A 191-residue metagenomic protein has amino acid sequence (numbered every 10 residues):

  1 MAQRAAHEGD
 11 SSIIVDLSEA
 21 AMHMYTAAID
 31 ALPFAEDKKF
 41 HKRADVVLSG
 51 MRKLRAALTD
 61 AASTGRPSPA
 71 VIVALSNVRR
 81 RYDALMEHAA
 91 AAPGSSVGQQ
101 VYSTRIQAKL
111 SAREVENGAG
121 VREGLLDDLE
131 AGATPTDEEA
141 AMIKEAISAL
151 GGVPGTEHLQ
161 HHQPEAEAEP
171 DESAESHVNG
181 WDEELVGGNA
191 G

Functional and structural regions predicted by a protein language model:
M1-P93, P164-E167, E172-L185: N-terminal flexible/basic segments that precede or flank functional cores
D83-I106, P154: A short, Lys/Arg-rich alpha-helix, primarily the initiator
V101, A112, A140: Helix-turn-helix DNA-binding elements, focusing on the entry/boundary residues of the two helices that contact DNA
K109-D127: Short alpha-helical DNA-recognition segment
D137-E157: DNA major-groove recognition helix of helix-turn-helix/homeodomain DNA-binding modules
